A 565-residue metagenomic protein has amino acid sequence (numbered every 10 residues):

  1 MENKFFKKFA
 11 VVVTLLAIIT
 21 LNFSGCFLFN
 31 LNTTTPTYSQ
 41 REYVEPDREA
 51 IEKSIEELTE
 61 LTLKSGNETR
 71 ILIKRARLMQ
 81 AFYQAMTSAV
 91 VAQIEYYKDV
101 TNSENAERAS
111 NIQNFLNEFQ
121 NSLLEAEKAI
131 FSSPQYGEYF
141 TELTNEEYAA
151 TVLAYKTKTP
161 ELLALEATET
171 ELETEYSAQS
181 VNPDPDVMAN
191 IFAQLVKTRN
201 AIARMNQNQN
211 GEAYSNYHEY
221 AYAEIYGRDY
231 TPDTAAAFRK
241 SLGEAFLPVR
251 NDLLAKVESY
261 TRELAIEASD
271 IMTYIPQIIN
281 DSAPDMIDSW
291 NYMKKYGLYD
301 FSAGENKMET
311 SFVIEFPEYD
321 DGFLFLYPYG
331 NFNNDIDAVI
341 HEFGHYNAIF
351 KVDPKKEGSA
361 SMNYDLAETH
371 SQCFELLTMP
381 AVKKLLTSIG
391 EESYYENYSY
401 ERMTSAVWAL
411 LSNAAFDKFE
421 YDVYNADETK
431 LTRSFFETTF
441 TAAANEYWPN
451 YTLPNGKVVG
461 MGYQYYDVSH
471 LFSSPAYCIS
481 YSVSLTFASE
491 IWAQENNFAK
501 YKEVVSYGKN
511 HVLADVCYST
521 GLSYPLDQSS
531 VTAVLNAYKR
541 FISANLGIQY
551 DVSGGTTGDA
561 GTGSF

Functional and structural regions predicted by a protein language model:
V12-N22: Bacterial N-terminal signal peptides
N30-D270, Y274, A444-N445, M461 (+1 more regions): A well-structured
S39, T59, L63, I94-V100 (+3 more regions): C-terminal, non-catalytic "cap/extension" segments appended to globular domains
R239-K240, M362-N397, E401-M403, W408 (+2 more regions): Post-HExxH zinc-binding segment in Zn-dependent metallohydrolases
K256-Y319, F332: Auxiliary, metal-adjacent structural segments of Zn-dependent hydrolase domains
Y319-V339: Short pre-active-site segment immediately N-terminal to the catalytic Zn-binding motif
D335-A338, I349-L376: Post-HEXXH active-site segment of zinc metalloproteases
